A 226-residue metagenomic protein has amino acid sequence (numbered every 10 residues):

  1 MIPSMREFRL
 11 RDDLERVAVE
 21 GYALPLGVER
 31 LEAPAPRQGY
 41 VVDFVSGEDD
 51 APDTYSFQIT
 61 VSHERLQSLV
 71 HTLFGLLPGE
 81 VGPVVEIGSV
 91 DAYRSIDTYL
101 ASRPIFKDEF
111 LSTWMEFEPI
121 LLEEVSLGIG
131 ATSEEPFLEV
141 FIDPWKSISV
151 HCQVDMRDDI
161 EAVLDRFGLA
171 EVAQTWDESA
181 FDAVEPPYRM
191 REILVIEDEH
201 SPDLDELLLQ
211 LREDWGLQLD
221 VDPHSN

Functional and structural regions predicted by a protein language model:
M1-S147, H151-N226: Structured alpha/beta or helical-core interaction and ligand-binding surfaces enriched in interleaved
